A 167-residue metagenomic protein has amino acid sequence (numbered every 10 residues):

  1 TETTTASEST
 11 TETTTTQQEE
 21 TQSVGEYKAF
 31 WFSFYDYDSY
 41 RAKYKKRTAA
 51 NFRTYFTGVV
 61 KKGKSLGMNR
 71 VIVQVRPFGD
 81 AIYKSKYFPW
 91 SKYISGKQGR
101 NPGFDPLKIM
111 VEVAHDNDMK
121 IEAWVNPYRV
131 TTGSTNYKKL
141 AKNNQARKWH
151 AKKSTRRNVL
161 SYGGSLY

Functional and structural regions predicted by a protein language model:
E2-Q18: Extracellular mucin-like PTS domains
E19-E20, R76: Compositionally biased, intrinsically disordered low-complexity segments enriched in polar/proline residues
Q22-T54, A123, Y128-Y167: Active-site-adjacent "subsite" loops/lids of carbohydrate-active enzymes
V24-K28, G67-N69, H115-I121: Short, well-ordered coil/turn segments that N-cap beta-strands
K46-T54, L66, K97, N101-D105: Soluble non-cytosolic domains of exported or imported proteins
T54-D80: Catalytic domains of carbohydrate-active enzymes, especially glycoside hydrolases
V59, R76-N126: Aromatic-lined substrate-binding rim segments of carbohydrate-active enzymes
R70-I82, Y128-K139: Short, solvent-exposed beta-strand-terminating loops
